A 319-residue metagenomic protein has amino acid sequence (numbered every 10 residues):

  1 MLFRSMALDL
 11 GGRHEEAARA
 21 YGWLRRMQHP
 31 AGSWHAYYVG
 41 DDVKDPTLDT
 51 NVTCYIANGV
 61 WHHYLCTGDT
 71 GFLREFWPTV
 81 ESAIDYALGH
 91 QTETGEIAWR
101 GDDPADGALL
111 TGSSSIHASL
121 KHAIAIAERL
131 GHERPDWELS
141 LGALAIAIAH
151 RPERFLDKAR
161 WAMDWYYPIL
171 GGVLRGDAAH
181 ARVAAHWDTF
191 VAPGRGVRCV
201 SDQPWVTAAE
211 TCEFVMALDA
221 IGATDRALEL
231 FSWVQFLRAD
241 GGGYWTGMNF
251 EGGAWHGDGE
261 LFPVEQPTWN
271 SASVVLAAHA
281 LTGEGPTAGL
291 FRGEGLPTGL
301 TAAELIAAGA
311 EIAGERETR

Functional and structural regions predicted by a protein language model:
M1, T50-N51, R74-T79, I84-G101 (+2 more regions): Extended ligand-binding clefts on enzyme/binding-domain cores
M1-Q91, S113, F231, W255-G257 (+1 more regions): Aromatic-rich carbohydrate-recognition surfaces in CAZymes
F3-H14, Y55-F72, S115-H132, D164-G176 (+2 more regions): Well-ordered alpha-helical scaffold segments within catalytic/enzyme domains
W23-L24, S140-A143, W233: Short acidic/histidine-centered micro-motifs embedded in hydrophobic/aromatic stretches that mark compact functional
R26-H29, L65, D85, G89-T92 (+5 more regions): Generic secondary-structure signature for well-ordered alpha-helical cores
A31, T70, T94, L130 (+2 more regions): Short, polar/charged, Gly/Pro-enriched helix-capping and turn/loop motifs at alpha-helix termini and inter-helix linkers
W34, L48, L174-A184, V200-E210 (+1 more regions): CBM-like carbohydrate-recognition segments
A36-V43, A98-A105, M248-W255: Short linear capping/connector segments at secondary-structure termini
